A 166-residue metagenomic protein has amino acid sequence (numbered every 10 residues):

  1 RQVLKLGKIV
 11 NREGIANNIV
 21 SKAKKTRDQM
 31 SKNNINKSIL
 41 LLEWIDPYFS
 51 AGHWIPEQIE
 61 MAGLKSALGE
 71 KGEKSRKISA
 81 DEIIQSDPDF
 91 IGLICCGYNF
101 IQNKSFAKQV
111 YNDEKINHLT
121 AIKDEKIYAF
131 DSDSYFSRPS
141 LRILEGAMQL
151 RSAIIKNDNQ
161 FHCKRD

Functional and structural regions predicted by a protein language model:
R1-D166: N-terminal ligand-binding lobe of clamshell/alpha-beta domains
